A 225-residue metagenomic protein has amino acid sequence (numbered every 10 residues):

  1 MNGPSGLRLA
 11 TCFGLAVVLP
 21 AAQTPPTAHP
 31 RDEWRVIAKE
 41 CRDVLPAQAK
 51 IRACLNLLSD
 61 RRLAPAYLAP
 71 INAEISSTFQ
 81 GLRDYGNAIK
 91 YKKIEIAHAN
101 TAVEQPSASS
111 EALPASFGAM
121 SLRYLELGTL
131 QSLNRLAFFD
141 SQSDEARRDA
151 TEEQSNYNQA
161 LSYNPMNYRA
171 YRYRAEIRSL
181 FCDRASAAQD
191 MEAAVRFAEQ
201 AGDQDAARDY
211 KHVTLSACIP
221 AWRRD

Functional and structural regions predicted by a protein language model:
Q23-R62: N-terminal leader/linker segments that initiate helical-solenoid repeat arrays
I71, Q105, A112, S116 (+3 more regions): TPR alpha-solenoid repeat register
S77, L122, T129-Q131, R135-F138 (+1 more regions): Residue-level recognition of tetratricopeptide repeat
